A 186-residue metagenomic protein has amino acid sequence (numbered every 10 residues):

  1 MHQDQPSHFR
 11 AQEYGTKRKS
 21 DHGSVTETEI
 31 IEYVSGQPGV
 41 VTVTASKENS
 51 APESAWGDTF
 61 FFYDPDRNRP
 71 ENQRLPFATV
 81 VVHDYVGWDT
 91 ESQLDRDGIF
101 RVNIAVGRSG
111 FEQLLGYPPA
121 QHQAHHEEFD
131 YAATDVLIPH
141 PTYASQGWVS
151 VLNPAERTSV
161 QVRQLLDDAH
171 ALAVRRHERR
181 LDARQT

Functional and structural regions predicted by a protein language model:
H2-D4, F9-V86: Charge-rich, low-complexity N-terminal segments
Y33, Q37, H125-H126, D168-A173: Conserved short hydrophobic interaction patches
F60-Y143: Short, conserved beta-strand/beta-arch hydrophobic-aromatic motifs that form part of recognition grooves or interface
F129-T186: Well-ordered alpha/beta subsegment
